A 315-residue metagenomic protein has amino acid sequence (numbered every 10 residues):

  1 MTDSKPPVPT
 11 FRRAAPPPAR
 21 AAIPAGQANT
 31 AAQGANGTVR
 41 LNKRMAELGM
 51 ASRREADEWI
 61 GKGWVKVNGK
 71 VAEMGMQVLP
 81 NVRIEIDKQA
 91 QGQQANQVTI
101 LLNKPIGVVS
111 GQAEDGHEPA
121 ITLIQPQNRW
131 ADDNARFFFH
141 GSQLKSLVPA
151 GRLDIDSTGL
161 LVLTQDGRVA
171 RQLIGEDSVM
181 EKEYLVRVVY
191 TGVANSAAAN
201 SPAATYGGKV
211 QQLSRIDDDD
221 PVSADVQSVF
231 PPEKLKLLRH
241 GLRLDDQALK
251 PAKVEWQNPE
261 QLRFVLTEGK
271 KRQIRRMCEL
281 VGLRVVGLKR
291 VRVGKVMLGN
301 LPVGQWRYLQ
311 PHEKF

Functional and structural regions predicted by a protein language model:
M1-A31: Intrinsically disordered, low-complexity RNA-associated tracts
I23-F315: Basic, flexible Lys/Arg- and Gly-enriched helix-loop patches that mediate nucleic-acid binding at interfaces with rRNA
